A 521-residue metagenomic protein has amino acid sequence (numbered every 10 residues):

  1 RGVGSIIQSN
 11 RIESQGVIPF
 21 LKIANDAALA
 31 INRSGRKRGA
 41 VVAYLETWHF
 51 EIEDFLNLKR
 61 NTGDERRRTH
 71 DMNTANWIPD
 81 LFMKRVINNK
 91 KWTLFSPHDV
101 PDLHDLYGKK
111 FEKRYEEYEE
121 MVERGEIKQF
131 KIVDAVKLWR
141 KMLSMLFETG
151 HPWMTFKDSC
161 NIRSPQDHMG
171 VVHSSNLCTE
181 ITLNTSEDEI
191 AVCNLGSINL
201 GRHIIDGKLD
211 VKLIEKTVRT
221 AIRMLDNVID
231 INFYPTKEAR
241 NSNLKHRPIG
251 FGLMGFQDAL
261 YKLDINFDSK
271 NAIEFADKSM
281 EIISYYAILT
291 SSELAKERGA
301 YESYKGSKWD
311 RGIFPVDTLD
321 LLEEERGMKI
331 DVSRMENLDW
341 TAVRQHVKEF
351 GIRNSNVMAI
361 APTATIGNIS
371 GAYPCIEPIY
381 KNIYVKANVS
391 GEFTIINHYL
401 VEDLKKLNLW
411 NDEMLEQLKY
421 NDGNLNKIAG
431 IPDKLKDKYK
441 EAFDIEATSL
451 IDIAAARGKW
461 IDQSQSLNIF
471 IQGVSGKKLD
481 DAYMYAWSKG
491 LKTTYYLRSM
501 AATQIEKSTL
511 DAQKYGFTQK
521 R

Functional and structural regions predicted by a protein language model:
R1-E13, V17-F20, A30-S34, M145-N243 (+4 more regions): Function-dense linear segments that define catalytic or interfacial modules in macromolecule-processing proteins
R1-G4, A43-I52, W77, H98-L106 (+8 more regions): A glycine-rich phosphate-binding loop feature that marks nucleotide/adenosyl-phosphate handling sites
R1-S9, S34-W48, T74-P79, H98-P101 (+11 more regions): Core alpha/beta catalytic barrel or barrel-like domain that forms the active/cofactor pocket in diverse metabolic
G4-I12, E51-R60, R67, L106-Y107 (+8 more regions): Short acidic, glycine/serine/threonine-rich loops at helix termini
G4-K22, V42-T47, R66-N73, Q129-V133 (+11 more regions): Alpha-helix capping and helix-loop boundary segments enriched in small/acidic/polar residues
S14-A24, A30-V136, S144, R223-N227 (+1 more regions): Conserved catalytic alpha/beta cores of large enzymes that bind or transform nucleotide phosphates and polynucleotides
I181-N184, L225-D230, A300, S333-N337 (+1 more regions): Catalytic alpha/beta core of large soluble enzyme barrels
T217-R240, N266-T363, D433-K436, S466 (+1 more regions): Internal maturation/activation junctions in enzymes
